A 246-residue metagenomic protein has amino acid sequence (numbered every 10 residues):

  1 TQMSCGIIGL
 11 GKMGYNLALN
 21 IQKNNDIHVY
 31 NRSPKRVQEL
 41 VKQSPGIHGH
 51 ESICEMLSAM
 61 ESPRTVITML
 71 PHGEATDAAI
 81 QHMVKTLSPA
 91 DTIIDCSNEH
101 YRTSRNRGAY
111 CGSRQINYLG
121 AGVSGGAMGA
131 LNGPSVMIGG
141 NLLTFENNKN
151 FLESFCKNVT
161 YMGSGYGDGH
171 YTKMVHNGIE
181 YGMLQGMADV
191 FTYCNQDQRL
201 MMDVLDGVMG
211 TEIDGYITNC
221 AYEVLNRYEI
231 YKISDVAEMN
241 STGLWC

Functional and structural regions predicted by a protein language model:
T1-R64, T86-A90, A127-A130, N158-T160: NAD(P)+-binding Rossmann beta1-loop-alpha1 motif at the extreme N-terminus of oxidoreductases
I8, D77-Q81, E99-D189: Rossmann-fold dinucleotide-binding core
L10, Y30, T68-M69, C96-S97 (+1 more regions): Glycine- and other small-residue-rich loops at beta-strand/loop junctions that grip anionic moieties
K35-R36, P71-A75, H100-R102, G125-G126 (+1 more regions): Short, small-residue-enriched loops and turns at beta-alpha junctions that line or gate enzyme active sites
I53-Y118: Rossmann-fold NAD(P) dinucleotide-binding segment
M137, N147, Y166-C246: Helical "substrate-binding/catalytic lid" subdomain of Rossmann-like NAD(P)-dependent dehydrogenases/reductases
